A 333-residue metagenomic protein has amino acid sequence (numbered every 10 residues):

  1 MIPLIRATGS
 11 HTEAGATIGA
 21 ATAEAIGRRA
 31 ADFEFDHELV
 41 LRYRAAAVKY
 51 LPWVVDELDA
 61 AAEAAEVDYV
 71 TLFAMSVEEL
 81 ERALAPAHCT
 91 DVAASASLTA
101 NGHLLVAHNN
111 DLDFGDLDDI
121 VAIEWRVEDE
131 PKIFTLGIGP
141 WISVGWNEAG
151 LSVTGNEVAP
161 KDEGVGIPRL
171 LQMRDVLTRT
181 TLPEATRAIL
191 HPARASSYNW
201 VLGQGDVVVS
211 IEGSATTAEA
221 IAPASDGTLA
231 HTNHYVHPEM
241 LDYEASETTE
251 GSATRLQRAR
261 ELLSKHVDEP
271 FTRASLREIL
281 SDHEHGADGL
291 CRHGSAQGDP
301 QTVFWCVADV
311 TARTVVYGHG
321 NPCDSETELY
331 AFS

Functional and structural regions predicted by a protein language model:
M1-C89, T178-A218, G227-S333: C-terminus-biased signal that marks the final domain/tail of proteins
A25, R29-D32, K49-L171, T180 (+1 more regions): A contiguous strand-loop segment
P223-S225: Contiguous alpha-helical scaffold segments within structured protein domains that host functional hotspots
